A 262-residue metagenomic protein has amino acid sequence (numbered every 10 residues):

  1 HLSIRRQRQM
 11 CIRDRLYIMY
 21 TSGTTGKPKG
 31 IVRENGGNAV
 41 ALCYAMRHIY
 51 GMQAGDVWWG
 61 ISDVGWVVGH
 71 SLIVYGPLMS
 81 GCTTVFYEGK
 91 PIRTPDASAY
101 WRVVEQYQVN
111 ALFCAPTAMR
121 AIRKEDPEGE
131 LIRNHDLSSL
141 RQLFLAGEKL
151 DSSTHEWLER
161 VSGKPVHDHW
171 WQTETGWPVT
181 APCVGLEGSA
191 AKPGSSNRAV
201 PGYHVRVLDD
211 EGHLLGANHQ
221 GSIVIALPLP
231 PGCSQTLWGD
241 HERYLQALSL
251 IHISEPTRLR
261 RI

Functional and structural regions predicted by a protein language model:
H1-R8, I12-D14, I251-I262: Single conserved hydrophobic/aromatic residue that forms the stacking wall/gate of nucleotide- or nucleobase-binding
R6-Q9, Q108, A115-P116: Structural core segment of the AMP-binding/adenylate-forming
L16-V40: Conserved AMP-binding A3 loop
A39-V57, V67-A111, K124-D126, E130: Conserved AMP-binding/adenylation subdomain of ANL enzymes
C82, N110-C114, R123-A190, H204 (+1 more regions): Gly/Ser/Thr-rich phosphate-binding loop
R198-G202, H213-L248: Conserved ATP/PPi-binding loop(s) of AMP-dependent carboxylate-activating enzymes
